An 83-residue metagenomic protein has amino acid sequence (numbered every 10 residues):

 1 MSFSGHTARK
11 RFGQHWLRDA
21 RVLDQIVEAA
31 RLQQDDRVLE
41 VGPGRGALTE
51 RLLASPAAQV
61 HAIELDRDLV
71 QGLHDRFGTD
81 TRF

Functional and structural regions predicted by a protein language model:
M1-F83: Catalytic cores of RNA-modifying enzymes
